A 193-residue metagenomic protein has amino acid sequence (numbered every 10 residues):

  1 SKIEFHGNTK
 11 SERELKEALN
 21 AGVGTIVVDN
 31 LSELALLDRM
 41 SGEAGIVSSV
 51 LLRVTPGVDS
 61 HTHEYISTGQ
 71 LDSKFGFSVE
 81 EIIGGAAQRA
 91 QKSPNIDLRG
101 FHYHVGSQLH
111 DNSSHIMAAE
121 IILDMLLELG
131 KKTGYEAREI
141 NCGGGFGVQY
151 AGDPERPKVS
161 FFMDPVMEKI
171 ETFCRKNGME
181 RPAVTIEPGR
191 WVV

Functional and structural regions predicted by a protein language model:
S1-V23, T62: N-terminal active-site wall of soluble small-molecule enzyme domains
K2-I3, V23-G24, I46-V50, P94-R99 (+2 more regions): Short, well-ordered coil/turn segments that N-cap beta-strands
E12-E14, P56-L71, V105-H110, F146-Q149: Conserved radical SAM core fold
A18, L37, L52, F101 (+2 more regions): Conserved, mostly hydrophobic/aromatic
N20-T25, E64-F77, D111-I116, A151-F161: Glycine-rich tight-turn/loop motif centered on a GG-T
V23, D29-E33, V184: Phosphate/diphosphate-binding loops
N30-D97: Conserved anion-binding
S107-V193: C-terminal active-site-proximal or functional interface alpha/beta core segments in diverse enzymes
